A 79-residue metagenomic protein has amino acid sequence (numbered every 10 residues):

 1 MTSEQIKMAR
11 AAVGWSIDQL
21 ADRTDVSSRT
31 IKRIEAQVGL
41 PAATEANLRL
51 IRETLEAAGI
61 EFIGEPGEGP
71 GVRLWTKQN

Functional and structural regions predicted by a protein language model:
M1-T2: Absolute protein N-terminus
I6-Q19, K77: Short basic helix-loop element that most often maps to the first helix and adjoining turn of HTH DNA-binding modules
A9, R23, I34: Residues in the recognition helix of alpha-helical DNA-binding motifs
I17-S27: Short, composition-biased local secondary-structure segments
T24-D25, E45-F62: DNA major-groove recognition helix of helix-turn-helix/homeodomain DNA-binding modules
V26-A43: Recognition helix of helix-turn-helix/homeodomain-like DNA-binding domains that insert into the DNA major groove
I60-N79: Helix-turn-helix/homeodomain-like alpha-helical modules used for DNA recognition and transcription-factor dimerization
